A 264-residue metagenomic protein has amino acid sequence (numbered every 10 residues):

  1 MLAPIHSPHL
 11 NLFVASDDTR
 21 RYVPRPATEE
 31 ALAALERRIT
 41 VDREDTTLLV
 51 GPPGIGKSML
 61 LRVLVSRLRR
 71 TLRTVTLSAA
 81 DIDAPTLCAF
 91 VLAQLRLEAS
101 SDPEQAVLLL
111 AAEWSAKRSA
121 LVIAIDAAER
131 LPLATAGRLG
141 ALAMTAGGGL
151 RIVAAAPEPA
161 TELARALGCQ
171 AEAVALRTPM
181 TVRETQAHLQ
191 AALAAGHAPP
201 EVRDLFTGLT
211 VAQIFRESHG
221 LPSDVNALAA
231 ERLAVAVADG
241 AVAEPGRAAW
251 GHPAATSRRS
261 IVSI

Functional and structural regions predicted by a protein language model:
M1-R43, V242, W250-I264: A short, basic N-terminal segment
L2-A3, A15, G54, L60 (+6 more regions): C-terminal alpha-helical "lid" subdomain
P8-S16, I82-S101, Q190-L193: Conserved NTP-binding/hydrolysis module of P-loop NTPases
R20, E113-T135: Conserved P-loop NTPase "ATPase switch" module shared by AAA+ and STAND
D42-R62: Walker A/P-loop nucleotide-binding motif
D45, R118-V122, G147-V153: Loop/turn-to-beta-strand initiation segments
V50-P53, V75-D83, A156-P157: A short hydrophobic beta-strand->loop->alpha-helix junction that borders the nucleotide-binding pocket of P-loop NTPases
S78, E172-T185: Conserved AAA+ ATPase "SRH/arginine-finger" region at the nucleotide-binding site
